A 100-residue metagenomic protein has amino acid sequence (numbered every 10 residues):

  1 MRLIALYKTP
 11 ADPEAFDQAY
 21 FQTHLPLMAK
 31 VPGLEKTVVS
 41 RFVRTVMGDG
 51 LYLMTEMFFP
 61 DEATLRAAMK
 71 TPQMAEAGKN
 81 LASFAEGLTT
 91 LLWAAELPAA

Functional and structural regions predicted by a protein language model:
M1-A100: Macromolecular interaction modules
